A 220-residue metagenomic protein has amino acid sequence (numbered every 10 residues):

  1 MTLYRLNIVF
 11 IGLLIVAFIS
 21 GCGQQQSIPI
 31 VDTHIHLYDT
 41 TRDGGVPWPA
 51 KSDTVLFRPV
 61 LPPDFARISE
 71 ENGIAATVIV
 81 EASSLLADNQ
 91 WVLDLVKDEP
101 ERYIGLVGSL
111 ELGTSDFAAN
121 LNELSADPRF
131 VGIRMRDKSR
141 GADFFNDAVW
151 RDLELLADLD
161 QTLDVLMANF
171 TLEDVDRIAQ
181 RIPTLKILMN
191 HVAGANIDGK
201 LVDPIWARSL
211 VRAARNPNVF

Functional and structural regions predicted by a protein language model:
M1-F10: Bacterial N-terminal signal peptides that target proteins for export
V9-F18: Bacterial N-terminal signal peptides
I11, Y38-T40, A195: Alpha-helical and His/Cys-centered functional microenvironments
I15-V16, L95, L159, P183: Intrinsic low-complexity, intrinsically disordered segments enriched in polar/basic residues
Q26-L155, L159, P204, A213: Mid-domain alpha/beta scaffold segments of enzyme catalytic cores
V131, F145-F220: Catalytic pocket-lining loop regions of alpha/beta-barrel enzymes, especially the amidohydrolase/enolase/GH5 lineages
